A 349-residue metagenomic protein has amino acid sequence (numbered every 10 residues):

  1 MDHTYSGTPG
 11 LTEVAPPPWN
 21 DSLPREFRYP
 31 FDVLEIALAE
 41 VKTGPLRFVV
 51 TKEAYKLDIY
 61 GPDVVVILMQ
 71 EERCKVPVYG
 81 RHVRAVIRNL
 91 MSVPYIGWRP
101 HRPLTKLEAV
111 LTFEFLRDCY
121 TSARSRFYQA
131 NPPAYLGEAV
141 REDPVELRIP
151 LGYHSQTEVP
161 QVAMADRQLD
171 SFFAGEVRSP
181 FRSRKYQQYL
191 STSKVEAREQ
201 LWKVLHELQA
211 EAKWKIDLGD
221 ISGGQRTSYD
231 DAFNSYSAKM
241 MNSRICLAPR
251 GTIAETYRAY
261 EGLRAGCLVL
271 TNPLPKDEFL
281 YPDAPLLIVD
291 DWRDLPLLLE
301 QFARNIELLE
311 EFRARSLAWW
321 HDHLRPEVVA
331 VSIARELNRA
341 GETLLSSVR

Functional and structural regions predicted by a protein language model:
M1-Y257, R264, L270-A284, P326-V331 (+2 more regions): Nucleotide-sugar donor-binding catalytic core of glycosyltransferases
K239, L298-Q301: CheY-like receiver
L263-R264, L317: Short, surface-exposed helix/turn micro-motifs that flank interaction/cofactor sites
P285-W292, F302-I306: Conserved acidic donor-binding segment of nucleotide-sugar-dependent glycosyltransferases
A303-E342: A charged, aromatic-enriched C-terminal amphipathic alpha-helix characteristic of glycosyltransferases across folds
G341-R349: A short, highly charged, low-complexity intrinsically disordered segment
